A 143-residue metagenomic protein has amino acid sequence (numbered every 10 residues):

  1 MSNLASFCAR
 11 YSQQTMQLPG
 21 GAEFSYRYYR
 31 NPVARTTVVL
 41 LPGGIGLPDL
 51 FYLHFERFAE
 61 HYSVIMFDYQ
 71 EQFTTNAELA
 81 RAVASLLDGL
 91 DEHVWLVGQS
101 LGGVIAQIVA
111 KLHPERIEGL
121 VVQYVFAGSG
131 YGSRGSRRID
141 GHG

Functional and structural regions predicted by a protein language model:
S2-E23: N-terminal cap/lid segment of alpha/beta-hydrolase-fold proteins
L18-F73: Conserved HGGG/HGGXW glycine-rich cap/lid loop of the alpha/beta-hydrolase fold
V33-R35, E60, L90-E92, P114-E115: Active-site acidic short loop of glycosyltransferases
Y52-E56, I65-V97: Active-site loop/oxyanion-hole signature of alpha/beta-hydrolase fold enzymes
L53, I108-L112: Active-site signature of alpha/beta-hydrolase-fold catalytic machinery across serine- and Asp/Cys-nucleophile hydrolases
W95, E118-V121: Residue in the alpha/beta-hydrolase core beta-strand immediately N-terminal to the catalytic nucleophile
G98-G102, A106: Gly/Ala-rich beta-loop-alpha elbow adjacent to hydrolase catalytic centers
K111, L120-G143: Flexible "cap/lid" loop of the alpha/beta hydrolase fold
